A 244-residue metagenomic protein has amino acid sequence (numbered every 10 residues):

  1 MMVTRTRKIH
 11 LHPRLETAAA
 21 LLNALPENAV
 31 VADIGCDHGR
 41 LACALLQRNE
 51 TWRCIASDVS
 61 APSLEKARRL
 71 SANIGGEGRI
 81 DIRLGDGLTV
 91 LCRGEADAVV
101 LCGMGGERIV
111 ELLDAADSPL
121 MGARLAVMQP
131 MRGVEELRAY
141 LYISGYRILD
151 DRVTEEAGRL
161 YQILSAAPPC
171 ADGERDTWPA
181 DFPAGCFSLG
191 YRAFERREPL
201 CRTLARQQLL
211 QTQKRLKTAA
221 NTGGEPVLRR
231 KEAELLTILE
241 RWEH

Functional and structural regions predicted by a protein language model:
M2-A20, T89-V90, E95, E107-H244: Class I S-adenosyl-L-methionine
N28-D37: Conserved class I S-adenosyl-L-methionine
G39, C43: Glycine-rich SAM-binding Motif I of class I
L46-Q47: Gly/Ala-rich phosphate-binding loop of Rossmann-like dinucleotide-binding domains, activating on the conserved
R53-D58: Conserved SAM-binding motif I beta-strand of class I
S60-P62: Conserved SAM/SAH-binding beta-strand->alpha-helix loop
E65-R93: S-adenosyl-L-methionine
A96-G103: Short SAM/SAH-binding signature in class I
